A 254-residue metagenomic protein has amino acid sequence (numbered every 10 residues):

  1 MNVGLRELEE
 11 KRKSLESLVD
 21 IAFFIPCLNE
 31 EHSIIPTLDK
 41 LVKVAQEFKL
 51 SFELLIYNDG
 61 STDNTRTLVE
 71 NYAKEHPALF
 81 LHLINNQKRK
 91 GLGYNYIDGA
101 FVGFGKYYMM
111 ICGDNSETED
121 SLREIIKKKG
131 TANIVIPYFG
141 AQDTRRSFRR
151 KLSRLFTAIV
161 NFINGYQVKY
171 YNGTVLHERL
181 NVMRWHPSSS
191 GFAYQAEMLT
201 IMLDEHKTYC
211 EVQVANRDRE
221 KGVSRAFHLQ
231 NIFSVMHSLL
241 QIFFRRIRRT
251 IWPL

Functional and structural regions predicted by a protein language model:
M1-K43: N-proximal low-complexity "stem/linker" segments adjacent to membrane-targeting elements
M1-V19, I163-G165, P187-L254: Hydrophobic helical membrane-anchoring modules
C27, Y57-D59, N86: Conserved sequence signature across two-component system core domains
H32-P36, D63-Y72: Acidic helix N-cap motif at the loop->helix transition within catalytic regions of sugar-transfer enzymes
F52-L55, R66-V102: Conserved donor nucleotide-binding strand/loop of the catalytic core
N58-T67, N115: A conserved acidic beta->alpha catalytic loop
N86-V102, Y107, E119-F192, R219-L229 (+2 more regions): Acceptor/aglycone-binding surface of glycosyltransferases and processive sugar-polymer synthases
